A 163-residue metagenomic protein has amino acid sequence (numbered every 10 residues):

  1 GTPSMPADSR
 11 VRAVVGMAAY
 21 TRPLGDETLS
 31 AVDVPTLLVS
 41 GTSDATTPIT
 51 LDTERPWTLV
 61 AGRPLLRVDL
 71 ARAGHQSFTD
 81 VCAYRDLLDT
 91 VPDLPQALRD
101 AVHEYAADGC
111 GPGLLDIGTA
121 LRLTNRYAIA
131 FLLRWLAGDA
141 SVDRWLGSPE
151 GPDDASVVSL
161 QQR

Functional and structural regions predicted by a protein language model:
G1-A31: Primarily recognizes the serine-hydrolase "nucleophile elbow" in alpha/beta-hydrolase and SGNH/GDSL folds
V14, R67-D69: Conserved beta-strand scaffold positions in the cores of enzyme catalytic domains, especially in NTP/NDP-utilizing
Y20, T42-A45, A71-G74: Acidic beta-to-alpha connecting loop that harbors the catalytic carboxylate
V32, L38-S40: Short beta-strand/loop motif that positions the catalytic acidic residue of the alpha/beta-hydrolase fold
A45-D52, S77-F78: Conserved alpha/beta-hydrolase "acid-adjacent" motif
T53-P64: Conserved loop-alpha-helix segment in the C-terminal half of the alpha/beta-hydrolase fold that carries the catalytic
A73, D80-R163: Alpha/beta-hydrolase-fold serine-hydrolase catalytic core, especially in secreted/extracellular enzymes
